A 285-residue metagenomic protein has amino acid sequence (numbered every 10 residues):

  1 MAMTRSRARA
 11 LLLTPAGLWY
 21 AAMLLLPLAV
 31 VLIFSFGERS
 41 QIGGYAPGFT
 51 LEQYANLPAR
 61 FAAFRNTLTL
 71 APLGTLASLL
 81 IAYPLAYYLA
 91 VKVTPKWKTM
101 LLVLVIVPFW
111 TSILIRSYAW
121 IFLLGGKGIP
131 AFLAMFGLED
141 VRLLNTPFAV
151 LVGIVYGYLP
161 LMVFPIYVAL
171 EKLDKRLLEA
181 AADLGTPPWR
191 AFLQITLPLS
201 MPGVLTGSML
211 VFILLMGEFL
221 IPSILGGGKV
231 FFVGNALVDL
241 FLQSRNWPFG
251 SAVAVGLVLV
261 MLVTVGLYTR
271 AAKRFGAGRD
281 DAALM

Functional and structural regions predicted by a protein language model:
M1-V31, L101: N-terminal signal-anchor/first transmembrane alpha helix
A2-L11, G37, L85, L89 (+4 more regions): C-terminal transmembrane helix and the adjacent membrane-cytosol boundary/short C-terminal tail of inner/organellar
A8-L13, L85-W120, L178-E179, F192 (+2 more regions): Cytoplasmic-entry segments and transmembrane alpha-helices of multi-pass inner-membrane transporters
P15-L26, L76, Y156, L161-K175 (+1 more regions): Transmembrane alpha-helices
L25-F61, L123, K127, G227 (+1 more regions): Short membrane-interfacial helix/loop motifs at transmembrane-helix boundaries
R39-L76, T94, L242-R245: Periplasmic/extracellular loop-to-transmembrane helix junction in inner-membrane transport proteins
G43-G48, F219-W247, A282-M285: Glycine-rich helix-loop "coupling/hinge" segments at transmembrane-helix boundaries in multipass transporters
R116-V155, W189, G226-K229: Membrane-interfacial helix termini and adjacent extracytoplasmic/periplasmic loops of multi-pass transporters
